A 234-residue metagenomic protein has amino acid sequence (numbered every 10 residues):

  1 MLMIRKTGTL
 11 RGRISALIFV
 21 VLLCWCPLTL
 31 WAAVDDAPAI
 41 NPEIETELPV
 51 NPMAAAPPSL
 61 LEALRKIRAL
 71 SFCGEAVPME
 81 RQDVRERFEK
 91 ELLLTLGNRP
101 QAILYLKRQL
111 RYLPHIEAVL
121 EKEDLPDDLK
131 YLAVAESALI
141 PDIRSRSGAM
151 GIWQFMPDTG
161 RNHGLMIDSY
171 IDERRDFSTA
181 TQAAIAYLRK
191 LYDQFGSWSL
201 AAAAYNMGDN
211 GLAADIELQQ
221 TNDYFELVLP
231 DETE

Functional and structural regions predicted by a protein language model:
L2-I4, R13-I14, L22-D124: An acidic, Gly/Ser/Thr/Pro-rich helix-cap/linker signature
M79-E234: Catalytic glycan-binding domains that act on GlcNAc-containing polysaccharides
